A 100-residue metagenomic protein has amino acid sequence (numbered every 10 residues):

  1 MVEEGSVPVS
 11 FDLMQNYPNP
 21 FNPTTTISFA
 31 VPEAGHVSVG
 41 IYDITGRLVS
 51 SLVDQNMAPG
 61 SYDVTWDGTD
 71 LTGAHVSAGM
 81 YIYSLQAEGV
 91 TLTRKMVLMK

Functional and structural regions predicted by a protein language model:
M1-Y17, F21-Y42, S51, W66 (+1 more regions): Glycine-centered coil/turn sites that cap beta-strands in beta-rich domains
A34, V53-E88: Short, surface-exposed loop/turn motifs with a glycine/proline- and acidic-biased composition
D43-I44, D70: Short, acidic, Ser/Thr-enriched surface-loop or helix-capping motifs
V90-R94: Extracellular and select intracellular beta-sandwich modules with Ser/Thr-enriched, small-residue motifs on
M96-K100: Short beta-strand edge segments in extracellular beta-sheet folds
